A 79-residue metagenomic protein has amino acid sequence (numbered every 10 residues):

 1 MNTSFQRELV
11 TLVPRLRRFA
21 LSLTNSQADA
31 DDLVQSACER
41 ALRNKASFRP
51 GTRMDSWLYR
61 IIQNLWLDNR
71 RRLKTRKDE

Functional and structural regions predicted by a protein language model:
M1-R18, A28-D31, L42: A short, charge-rich alpha-helical start-of-domain segment used by transcription regulators
Q6, Q27, R72-R76: Conserved H-loop
L16, A41, K45, W66-R70: Hydrophobic recognition helices of helix-based DNA-binding modules
L21, A46-P50: Short, flexible helix-adjacent loops and helix caps
D32-E39, R43, T52-N64: Structural recognition of an alpha-helix C-terminal capping motif at a helix-to-coil junction
R49, R60-E79: Arg/Lys-rich amphipathic alpha helix in sigma70-family domain 2
